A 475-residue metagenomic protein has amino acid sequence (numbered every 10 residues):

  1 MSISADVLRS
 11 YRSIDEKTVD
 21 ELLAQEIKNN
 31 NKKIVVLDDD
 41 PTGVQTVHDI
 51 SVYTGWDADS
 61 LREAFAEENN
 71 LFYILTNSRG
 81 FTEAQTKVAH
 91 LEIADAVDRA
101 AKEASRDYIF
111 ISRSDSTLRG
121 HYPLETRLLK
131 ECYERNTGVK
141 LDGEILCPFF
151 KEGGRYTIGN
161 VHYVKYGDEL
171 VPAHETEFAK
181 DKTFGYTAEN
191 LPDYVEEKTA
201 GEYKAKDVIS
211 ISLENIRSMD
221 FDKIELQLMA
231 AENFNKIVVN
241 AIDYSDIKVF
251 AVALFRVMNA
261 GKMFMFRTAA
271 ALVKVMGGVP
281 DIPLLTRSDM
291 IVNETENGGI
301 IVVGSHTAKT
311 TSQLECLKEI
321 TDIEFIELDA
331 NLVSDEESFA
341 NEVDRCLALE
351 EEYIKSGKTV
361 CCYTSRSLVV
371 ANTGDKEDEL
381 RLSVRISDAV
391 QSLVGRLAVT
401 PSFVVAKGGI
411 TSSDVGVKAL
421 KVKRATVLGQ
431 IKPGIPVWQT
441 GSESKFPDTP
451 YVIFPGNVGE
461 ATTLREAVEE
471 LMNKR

Functional and structural regions predicted by a protein language model:
S2-E67, E152: N-terminal basic/disordered segments at the start of proteins
A24-I34, D38, Q45-H48, F81-F110 (+2 more regions): Cap/lid and interdomain-hinge subdomains that line or gate substrate/regulatory clefts in soluble alpha/beta enzymes
Q45-L75, R345-E351, T426-K445: N-terminal short beta-loop-beta anion/metal-coordinating cradle
T46-D49, H121-E125, R155-Y163, K248-A253 (+5 more regions): Short acidic, glycine/serine/threonine-rich loops at helix termini
I50, P401-S402, I410-G459, T463: Conserved, well-ordered active-site substructure
E67-S78, K358, W438-R475: A structural-propensity feature for long, helix-poor, extended segments
V161-C346: Conserved, well-structured core segments that form the ligand-binding/active-site neighborhood of functional domains
V343-G409: C-terminal structural cap/anchor segments
